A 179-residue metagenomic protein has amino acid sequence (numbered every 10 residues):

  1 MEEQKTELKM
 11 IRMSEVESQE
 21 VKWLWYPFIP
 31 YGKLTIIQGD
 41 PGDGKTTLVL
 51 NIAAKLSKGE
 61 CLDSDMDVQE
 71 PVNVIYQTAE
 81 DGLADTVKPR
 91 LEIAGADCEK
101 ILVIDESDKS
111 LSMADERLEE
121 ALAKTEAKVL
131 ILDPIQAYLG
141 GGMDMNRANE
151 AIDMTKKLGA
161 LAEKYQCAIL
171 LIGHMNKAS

Functional and structural regions predicted by a protein language model:
E2-Q4, I11, Q19-E20, L24-Y26 (+4 more regions): Conserved inter-motif catalytic segment of the P-loop NTP-binding fold
L34: Walker A (P-loop) ATP-phosphate-binding motif of ABC ATPase nucleotide-binding domains
Q38: Residues at the beta-strand->loop junction immediately N-terminal to the Walker
L48, I52: Hydrophobic positions on the alpha1 helix immediately C-terminal to the Walker A/P-loop
S57: Gly/Ala-rich phosphate-binding loop of Rossmann-like dinucleotide-binding domains, activating on the conserved
Q77, I131-L132, Q166-M175: Structural recognition of the conserved hydrophobic beta-strand(s) that form the central parallel beta-sheet of P-loop
K177-S179: Short, intrinsically disordered, charge-balanced linker/junction segments flanking boundaries in proteins
